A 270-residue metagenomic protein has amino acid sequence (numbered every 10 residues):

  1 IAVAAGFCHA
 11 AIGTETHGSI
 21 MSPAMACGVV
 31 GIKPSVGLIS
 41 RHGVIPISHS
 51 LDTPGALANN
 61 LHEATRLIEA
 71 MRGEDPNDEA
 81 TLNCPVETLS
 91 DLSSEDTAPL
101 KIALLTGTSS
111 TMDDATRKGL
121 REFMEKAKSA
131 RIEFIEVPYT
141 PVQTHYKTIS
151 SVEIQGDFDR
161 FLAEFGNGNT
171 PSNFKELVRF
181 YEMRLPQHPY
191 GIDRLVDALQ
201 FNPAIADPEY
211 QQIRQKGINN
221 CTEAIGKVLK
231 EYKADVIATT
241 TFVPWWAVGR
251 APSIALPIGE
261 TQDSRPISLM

Functional and structural regions predicted by a protein language model:
I1-M71, A251-T261, R265-S268: Short glycine/serine-rich loop segments
H9-G13, V30-G31, A103-L104, F134-E136 (+2 more regions): Structural recognition of the beta-strand scaffold that forms the well-ordered cores of secreted hydrolase catalytic
V29-S35, I39, P54, L67-N77 (+5 more regions): Change "in soluble alpha/beta enzymes" to "in soluble alpha/beta proteins
K33-G119, F123: A short helix-breaking turn/cap at a secondary-structure junction
L57, F165-R214: N-terminal leader/propeptide and maturation segments of large enzyme subunits in energy/redox metabolism and hydrolases
D91, M112-P138, D159-Y181, R214-E231: Acyltransferase
T144-D159: Charged, often glycine-rich, active-site loop that binds/positions anionic groups
R194-M270: Glycine-rich, small-residue loops and helix-cap segments that act as flexible hinges at active-site edges
